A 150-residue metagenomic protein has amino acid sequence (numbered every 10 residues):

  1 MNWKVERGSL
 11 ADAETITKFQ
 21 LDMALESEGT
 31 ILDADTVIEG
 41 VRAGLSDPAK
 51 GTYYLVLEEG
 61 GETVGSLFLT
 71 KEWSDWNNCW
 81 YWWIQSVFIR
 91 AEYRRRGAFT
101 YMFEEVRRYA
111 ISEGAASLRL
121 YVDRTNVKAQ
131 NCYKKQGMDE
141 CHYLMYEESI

Functional and structural regions predicted by a protein language model:
K4-K18: A short beta-loop-alpha structural element at the N-terminal edge of CoA-dependent acyl/N-acetyltransferase catalytic
L21-A43: Conserved GNAT-fold acetyl-CoA-binding loop/helix
G44-L55: A short helix-loop-beta-strand connector motif used in the catalytic cores of GNAT acetyltransferases and, in some
Y53-G65: Conserved beta-hairpin
E62-K71, F88: Conserved beta-strand in the GNAT
I89, R95-R108, N131, K135: Conserved acetyl-CoA-binding loop-helix of GNAT-fold acetyltransferases
T100, R124-L144, E148: Conserved active-site alpha-helix within GNAT-family acetyltransferase domains
A110-Y121: Conserved GNAT acetyl-CoA-binding A-motif
